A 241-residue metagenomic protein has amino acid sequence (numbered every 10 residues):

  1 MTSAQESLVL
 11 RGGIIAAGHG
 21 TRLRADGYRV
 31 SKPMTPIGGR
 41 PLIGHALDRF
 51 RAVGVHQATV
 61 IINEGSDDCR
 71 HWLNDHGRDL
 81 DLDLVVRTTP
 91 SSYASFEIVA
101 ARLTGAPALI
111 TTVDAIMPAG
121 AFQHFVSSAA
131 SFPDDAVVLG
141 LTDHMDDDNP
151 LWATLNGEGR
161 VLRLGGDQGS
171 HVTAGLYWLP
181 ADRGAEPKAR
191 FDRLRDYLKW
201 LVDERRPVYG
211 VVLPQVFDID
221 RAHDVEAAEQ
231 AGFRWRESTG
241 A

Functional and structural regions predicted by a protein language model:
M1-Y28: N-terminal nucleotide-binding beta1-loop-alpha1 segment
T2-G12, S170-A241: Conserved alpha/beta core of the MobA/IspD/sugar-nucleotide pyrophosphorylase nucleotidyltransferase superfamily
L10, H56-Q57, A106: Short acidic/polar active-site loop segments enriched in Thr and Asp
R29-G44: Short catalytic helix/loop segments, enriched in acidic residues and glycine and frequently bearing histidine
R40-Q57, H71, I98: A short, N-terminal amphipathic alpha-helix
G65-D67: A conserved acidic beta->alpha catalytic loop
C69-R70, H76-N156: Conserved beta-loop-beta/alpha segment of the NTase-like Rossmann-fold superfamily that binds/positions NTPs
P118-D196, W200: Conserved core of the sugar-phosphate nucleotidyltransferase
